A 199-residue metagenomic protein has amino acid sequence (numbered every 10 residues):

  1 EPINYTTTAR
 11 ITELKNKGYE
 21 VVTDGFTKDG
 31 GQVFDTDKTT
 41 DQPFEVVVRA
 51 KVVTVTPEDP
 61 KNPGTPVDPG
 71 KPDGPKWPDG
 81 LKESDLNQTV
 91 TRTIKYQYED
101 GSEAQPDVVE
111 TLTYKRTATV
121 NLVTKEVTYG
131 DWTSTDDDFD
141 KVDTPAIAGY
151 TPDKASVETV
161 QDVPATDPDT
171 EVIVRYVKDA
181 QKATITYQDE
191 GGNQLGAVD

Functional and structural regions predicted by a protein language model:
E1, I11, G18, I94-Y96 (+4 more regions): Extracellular/surface recognition and adhesion modules
E1-N4, Y98, A118-E126, D189: Acidic/polar residues at beta-strand termini and the immediately following turn/coil
P2, P43-E45, T91-T93, D107-T113 (+4 more regions): Well-ordered beta-strand positions in beta-sheet-rich domains
Y5-D37, N62, G130-D162: Surface-exposed interfaces of beta-sheet-rich extracellular modules
D24-D29, P57-N62, A104-R116, D153-Q161 (+1 more regions): Short, tandemly repeated low-complexity microdomains enriched for cysteine and small residues
Q32-T91, Y96-Q97, V160-Y187: Conserved "repeat-terminator" motif of extracellular CCP/Sushi domains
K95-A104, T186-L195: Structural motif
P106-D136: Exoplasmic/lumenal beta-rich domain surfaces
